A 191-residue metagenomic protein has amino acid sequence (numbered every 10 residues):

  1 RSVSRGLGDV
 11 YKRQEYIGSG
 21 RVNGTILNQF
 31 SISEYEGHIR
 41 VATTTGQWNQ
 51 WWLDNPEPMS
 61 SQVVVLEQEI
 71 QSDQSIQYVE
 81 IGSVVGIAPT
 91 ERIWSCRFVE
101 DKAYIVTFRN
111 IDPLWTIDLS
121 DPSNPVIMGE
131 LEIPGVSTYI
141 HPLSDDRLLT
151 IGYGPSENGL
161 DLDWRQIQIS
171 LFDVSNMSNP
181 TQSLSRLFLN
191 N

Functional and structural regions predicted by a protein language model:
R1-Y11: Single conserved hydrophobic/aromatic residue that forms the stacking wall/gate of nucleotide- or nucleobase-binding
R5, W48-E67, I111-T116, E157-L171: Structural motif
D9-R13, L66-S75, D118-S123, F172-T181: Short loop/turn segments immediately following beta-strands, especially the blade-tip and inter-blade linker loops
I17-V22, V79-G86, V126-E130, L184-N190: A short beta-strand motif characteristic of beta-propeller blades
T25-S31, T90-S95, G135-P142, N191: Repeated scaffold domains used in trafficking and secretory/extracellular systems, primarily beta-propellers
G37, D101, D145-D146: Short coil/turn segments that connect the beta-strands within blades of beta-propeller domains
V41, I105, T150-I151: Residue position within the beta-strands of beta-propeller blades
T44-G46, F108, Y153-P155: Short loop/turn segments immediately following the C-termini of beta-strands
